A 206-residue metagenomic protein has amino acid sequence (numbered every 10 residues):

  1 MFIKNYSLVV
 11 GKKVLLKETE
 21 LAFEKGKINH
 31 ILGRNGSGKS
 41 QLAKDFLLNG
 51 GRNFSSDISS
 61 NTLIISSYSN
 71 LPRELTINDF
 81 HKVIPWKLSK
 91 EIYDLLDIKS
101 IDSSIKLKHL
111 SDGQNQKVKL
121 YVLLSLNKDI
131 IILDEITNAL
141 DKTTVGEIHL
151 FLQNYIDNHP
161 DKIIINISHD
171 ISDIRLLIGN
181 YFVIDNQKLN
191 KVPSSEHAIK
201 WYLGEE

Functional and structural regions predicted by a protein language model:
A43-W86: ABC ATPase nucleotide-binding domain signature region
K106-L110: Conserved ABC ATPase signature
E135-I136: Walker B catalytic motif
K142-T144: Helix N-cap at the start of a conserved alpha-helix in ABC-type nucleotide-binding domains
D161-I167: Conserved H-loop
D170-L176: Conserved H-loop
K188-E206: Conserved beta-strand-loop-alpha-helix hinge in the C-terminal portion of ABC ATPase nucleotide-binding domains
